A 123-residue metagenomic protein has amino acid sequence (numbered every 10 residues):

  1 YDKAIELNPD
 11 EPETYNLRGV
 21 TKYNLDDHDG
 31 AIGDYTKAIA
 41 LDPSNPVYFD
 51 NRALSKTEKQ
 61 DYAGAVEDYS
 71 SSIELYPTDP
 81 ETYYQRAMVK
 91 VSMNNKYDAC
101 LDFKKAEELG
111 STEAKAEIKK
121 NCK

Functional and structural regions predicted by a protein language model:
Y1-K123: Alpha-helical tetratricopeptide repeat
